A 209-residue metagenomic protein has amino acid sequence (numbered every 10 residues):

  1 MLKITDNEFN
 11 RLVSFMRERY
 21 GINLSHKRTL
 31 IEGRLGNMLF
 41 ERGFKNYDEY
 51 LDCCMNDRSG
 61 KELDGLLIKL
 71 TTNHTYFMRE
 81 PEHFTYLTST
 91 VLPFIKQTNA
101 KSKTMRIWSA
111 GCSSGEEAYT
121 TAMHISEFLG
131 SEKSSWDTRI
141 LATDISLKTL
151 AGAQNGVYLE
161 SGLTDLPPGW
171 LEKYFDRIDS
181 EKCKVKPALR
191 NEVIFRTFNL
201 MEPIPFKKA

Functional and structural regions predicted by a protein language model:
M1-W108: Conserved AdoMet
T85, Y119, A151: Alpha-helical elements of the RecA-like P-loop NTPase motor core of helicases
L87, C112, A153: Conserved RecA-like P-loop NTPase ATPase core
V91, I95, I125-L129, V157: Active-site catalytic pocket residues across diverse enzymes, especially alpha/beta-hydrolases
W108-G111, A209: Conserved proline-anchored active-site loop of SAM-dependent methyltransferases that bridges a beta-strand
G111-S113, D144: Conserved S-adenosyl-L-methionine
S114-K133: Conserved SAM-binding loop of SAM-dependent methyltransferases across substrates and taxa, primarily the Class I
S131-A209: Extended basic-aromatic, gly/pro-enriched interface segments that bind polyanionic ligands
